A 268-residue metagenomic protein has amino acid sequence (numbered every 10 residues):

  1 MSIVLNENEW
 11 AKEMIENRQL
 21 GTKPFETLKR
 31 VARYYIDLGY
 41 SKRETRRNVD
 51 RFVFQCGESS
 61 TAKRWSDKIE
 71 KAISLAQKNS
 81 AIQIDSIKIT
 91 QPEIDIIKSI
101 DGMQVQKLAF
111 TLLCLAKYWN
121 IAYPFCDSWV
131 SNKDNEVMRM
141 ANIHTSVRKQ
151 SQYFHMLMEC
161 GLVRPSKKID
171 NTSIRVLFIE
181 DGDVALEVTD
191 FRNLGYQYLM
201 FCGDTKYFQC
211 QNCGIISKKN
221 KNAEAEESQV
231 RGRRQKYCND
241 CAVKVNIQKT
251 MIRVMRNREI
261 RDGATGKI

Functional and structural regions predicted by a protein language model:
M1-M103, K117, C126-S128, K133-Y196 (+1 more regions): Modules that initiate DNA replication and primer synthesis
Q104-I121: Detector for short helical micro-motifs
F178-I215, Q248-M251: Short, amphipathic alpha-helical interaction segments positioned at domain boundaries
G203-T205, Q209-N212, I216-K218, K236-N239 (+1 more regions): Acidic, low-complexity interaction regions
I216-E227, V243-N246: Short functional micro-motifs and their immediate structural scaffolds
Q229-V245: Cysteine-rich micro-motifs
C241-I260: Short metal-binding segments enriched for Cys and/or His
